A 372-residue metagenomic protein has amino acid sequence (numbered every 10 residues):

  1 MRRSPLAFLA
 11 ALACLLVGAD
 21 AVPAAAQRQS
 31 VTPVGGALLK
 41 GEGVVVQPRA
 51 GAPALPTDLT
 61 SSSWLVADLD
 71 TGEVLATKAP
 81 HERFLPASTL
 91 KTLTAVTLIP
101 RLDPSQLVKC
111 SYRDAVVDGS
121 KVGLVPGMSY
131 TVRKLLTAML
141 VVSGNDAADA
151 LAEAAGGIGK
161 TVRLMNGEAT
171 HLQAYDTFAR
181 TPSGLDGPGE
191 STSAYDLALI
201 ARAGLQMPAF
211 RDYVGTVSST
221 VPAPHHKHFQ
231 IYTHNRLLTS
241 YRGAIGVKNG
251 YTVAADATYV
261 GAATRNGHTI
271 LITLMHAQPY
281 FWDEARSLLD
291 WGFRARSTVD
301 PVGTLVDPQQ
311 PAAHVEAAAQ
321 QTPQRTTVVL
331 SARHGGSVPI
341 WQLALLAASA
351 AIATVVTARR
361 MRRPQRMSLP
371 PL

Functional and structural regions predicted by a protein language model:
M1-Q27, W341-R362: Secretory targeting and sorting signals
R2-L6, P23-Y195, L199-P208, R265: Active-site-adjacent loops and short helices of periplasmic peptidoglycan-processing enzymes
L16, P33-V34, L39-G41, R49 (+3 more regions): Intrinsically disordered, low-complexity segments enriched in small/polar residues
Y175-F178, P182, D186-L372: Domain-terminus/edge residues, biased toward the C-terminal soluble/receptor-binding domains of extracytoplasmic
